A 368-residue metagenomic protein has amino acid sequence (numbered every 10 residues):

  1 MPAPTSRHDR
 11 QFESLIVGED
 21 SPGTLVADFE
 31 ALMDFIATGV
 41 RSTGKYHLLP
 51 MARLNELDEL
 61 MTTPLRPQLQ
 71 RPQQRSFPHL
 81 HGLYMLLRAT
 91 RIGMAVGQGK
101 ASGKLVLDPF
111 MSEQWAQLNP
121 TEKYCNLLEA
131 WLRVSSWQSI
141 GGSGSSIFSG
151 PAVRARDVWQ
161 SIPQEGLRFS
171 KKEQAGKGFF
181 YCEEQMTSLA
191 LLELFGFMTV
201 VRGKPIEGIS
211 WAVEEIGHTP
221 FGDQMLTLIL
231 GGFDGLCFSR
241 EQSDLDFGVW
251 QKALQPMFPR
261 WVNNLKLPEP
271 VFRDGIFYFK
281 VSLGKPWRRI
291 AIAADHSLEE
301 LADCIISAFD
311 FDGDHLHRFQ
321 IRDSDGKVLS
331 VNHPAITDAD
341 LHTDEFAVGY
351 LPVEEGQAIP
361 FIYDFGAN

Functional and structural regions predicted by a protein language model:
M1, H81-M85, T90, M94-F148 (+4 more regions): Accessory beta->alpha helical hairpin/"wing" motif in late/C-terminal subdomains of nucleic-acid enzymes
M1-M85, G97-V106, F110-W115, S146-I147: Short, amphipathic alpha-helical interface elements at domain boundaries that mediate macromolecular binding
T38-S42, A89, S307-D314: Short helix-loop boundary/capping segments at the starts of domains
R41-E56, P64, G141-L194, T199-I209: Extended alpha-helical scaffolds
G44, A95, H315-H317: Short N-terminal amphipathic alpha-helices
L69-F77, A175-F179, R289-I290: Short, recurring structural edge motifs at helix starts
E184-V200, P205-N368: Short linear regulatory motifs enriched in tryptophan with gly/pro/ser
